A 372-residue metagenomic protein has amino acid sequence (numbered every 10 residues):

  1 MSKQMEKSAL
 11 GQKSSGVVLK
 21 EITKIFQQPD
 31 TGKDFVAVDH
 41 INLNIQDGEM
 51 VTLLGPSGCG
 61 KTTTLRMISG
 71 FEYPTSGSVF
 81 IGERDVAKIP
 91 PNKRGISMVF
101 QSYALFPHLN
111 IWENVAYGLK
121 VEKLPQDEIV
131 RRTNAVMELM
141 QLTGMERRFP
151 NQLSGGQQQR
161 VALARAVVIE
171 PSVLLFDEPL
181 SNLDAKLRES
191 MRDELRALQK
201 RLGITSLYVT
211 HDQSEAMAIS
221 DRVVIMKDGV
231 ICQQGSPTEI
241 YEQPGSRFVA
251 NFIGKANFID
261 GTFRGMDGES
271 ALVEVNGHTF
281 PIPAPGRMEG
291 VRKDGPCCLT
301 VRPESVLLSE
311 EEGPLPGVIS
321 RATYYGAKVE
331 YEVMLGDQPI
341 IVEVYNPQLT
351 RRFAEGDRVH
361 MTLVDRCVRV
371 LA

Functional and structural regions predicted by a protein language model:
K3-Q4, A256, G265-A372: Non-catalytic connector elements of ABC transporters
L54-P56: The feature captures the beta-strand-to-loop junction immediately N-terminal to the Walker
S69: Helix-to-loop junction immediately C-terminal to a conserved catalytic motif
T75-S78, E128, D228, D260: Conserved coupling/switch loops of ABC nucleotide-binding domains, chiefly the family-specific signature
G77-D85: Conserved ABC transporter NBD signature motif
P91-S97, Q101-N251: ABC ATPase nucleotide-binding domains
